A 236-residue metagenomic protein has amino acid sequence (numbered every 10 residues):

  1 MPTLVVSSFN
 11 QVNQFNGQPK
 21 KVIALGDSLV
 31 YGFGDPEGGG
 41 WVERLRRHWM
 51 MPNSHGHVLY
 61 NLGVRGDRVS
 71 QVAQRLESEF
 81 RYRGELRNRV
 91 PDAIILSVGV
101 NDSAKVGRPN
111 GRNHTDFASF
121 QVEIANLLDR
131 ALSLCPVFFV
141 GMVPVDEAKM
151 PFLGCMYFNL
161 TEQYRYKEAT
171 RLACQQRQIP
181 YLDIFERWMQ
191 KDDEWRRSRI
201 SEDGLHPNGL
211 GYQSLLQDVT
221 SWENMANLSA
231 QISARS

Functional and structural regions predicted by a protein language model:
M1-R65, S70-Q71, F80-R89, I94: Serine-esterase "nucleophile elbow" of acetyl-processing enzymes
H55, A73-S236: Alpha-helical cap/lid subdomain in secreted, periplasmic, or secretory-pathway luminal O-acyl-processing enzymes
